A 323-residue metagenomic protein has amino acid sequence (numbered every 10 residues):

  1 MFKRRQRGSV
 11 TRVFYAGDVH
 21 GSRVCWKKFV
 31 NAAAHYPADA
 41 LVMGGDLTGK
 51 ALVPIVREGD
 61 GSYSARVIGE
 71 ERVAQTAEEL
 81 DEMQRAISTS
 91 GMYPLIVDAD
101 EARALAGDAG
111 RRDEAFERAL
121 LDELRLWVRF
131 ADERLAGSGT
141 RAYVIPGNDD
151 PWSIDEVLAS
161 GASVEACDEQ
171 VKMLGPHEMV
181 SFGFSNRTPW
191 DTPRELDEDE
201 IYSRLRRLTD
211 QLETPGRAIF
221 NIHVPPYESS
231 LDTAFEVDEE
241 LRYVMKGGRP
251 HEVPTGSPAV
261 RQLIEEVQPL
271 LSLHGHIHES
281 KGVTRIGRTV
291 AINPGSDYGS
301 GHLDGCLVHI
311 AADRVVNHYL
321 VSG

Functional and structural regions predicted by a protein language model:
F2, R23-L174: Core catalytic region of metal-dependent phosphoesterases/phosphodiesterases, especially metallo-beta-lactamase-like
F2-K3, G21, V171-G175, T192 (+3 more regions): Binuclear metal-dependent phosphoesterase catalytic core
V10-H20, P176-T188, I219-H223, V290-S296 (+1 more regions): Active-site-proximal beta-strand elements of phosphoester/diester hydrolases
H20-V24, T48-L52, T140, V144-D155 (+5 more regions): Active-site environment of divalent metal-dependent phosphoester hydrolases
A33, P37-M43, E239, V260-H274: Proline-aspartate-enriched helix->loop->beta-strand connector
G110-L121, N221-Q268: Active-site-proximal segments of metal-dependent phosphoesterases and phosphodiesterases across multiple
R141-Y143, E165, E178, R217-I219 (+3 more regions): Proline-centered loop/turn at the N-terminus of a beta-strand
H177-A218, D238-E239, V244, P250-T255: Binuclear metal-dependent hydrolase catalytic cores centered on His/Asp/Glu-rich metal-binding motifs
